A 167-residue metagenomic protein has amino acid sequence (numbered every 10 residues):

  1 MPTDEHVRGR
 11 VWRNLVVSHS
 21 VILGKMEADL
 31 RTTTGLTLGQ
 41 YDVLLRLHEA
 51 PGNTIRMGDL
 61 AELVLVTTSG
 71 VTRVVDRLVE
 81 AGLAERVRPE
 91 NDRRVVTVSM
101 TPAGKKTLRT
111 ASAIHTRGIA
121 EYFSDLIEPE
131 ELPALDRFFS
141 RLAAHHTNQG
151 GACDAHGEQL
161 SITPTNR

Functional and structural regions predicted by a protein language model:
M1-H6, P129-R167: C-terminal regulatory/oligomerization modules of transcriptional regulators
M1-T34, I162-R167: N-terminal leader segment of winged-helix/HTH proteins
R13, D42-R46, T72-V74: Base-recognition residues in the alpha-helical recognition helix of bacterial helix-turn-helix
I22, M26, V64, T107-L126 (+1 more regions): Alpha-helical linker/hinge and terminal dimerization helices associated with HTH transcriptional regulators
G24-T67, C153: N-terminal helix-turn-helix DNA-binding core of bacterial DNA-binding proteins
G70, V74-R77, F138: Residues within the DNA-recognition helix of helix-turn-helix
D76-P133: Charged, amphipathic alpha-helical coiled-coil/dimerization segments
